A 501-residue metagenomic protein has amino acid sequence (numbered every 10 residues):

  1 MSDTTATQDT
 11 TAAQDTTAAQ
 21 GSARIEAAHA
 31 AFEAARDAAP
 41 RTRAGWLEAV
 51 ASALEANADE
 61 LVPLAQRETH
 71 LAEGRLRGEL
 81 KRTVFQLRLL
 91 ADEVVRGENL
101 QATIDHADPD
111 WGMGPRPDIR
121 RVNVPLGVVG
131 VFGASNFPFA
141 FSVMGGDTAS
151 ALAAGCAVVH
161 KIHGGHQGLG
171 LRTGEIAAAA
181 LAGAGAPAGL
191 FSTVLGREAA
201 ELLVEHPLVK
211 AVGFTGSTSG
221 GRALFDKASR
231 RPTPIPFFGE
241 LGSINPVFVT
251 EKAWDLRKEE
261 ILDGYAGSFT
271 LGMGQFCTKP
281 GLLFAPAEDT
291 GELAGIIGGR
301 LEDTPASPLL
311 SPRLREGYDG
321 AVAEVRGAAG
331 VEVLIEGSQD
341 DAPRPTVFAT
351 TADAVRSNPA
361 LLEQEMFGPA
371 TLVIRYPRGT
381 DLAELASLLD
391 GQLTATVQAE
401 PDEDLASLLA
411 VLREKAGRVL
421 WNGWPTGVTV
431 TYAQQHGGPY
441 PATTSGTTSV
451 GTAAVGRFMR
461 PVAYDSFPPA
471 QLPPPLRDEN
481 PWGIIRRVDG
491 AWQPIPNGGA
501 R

Functional and structural regions predicted by a protein language model:
M1-P117, G498-R501: N-terminal Rossmann-like NAD(P)+-binding subdomain of aldehyde/semialdehyde dehydrogenases
F32, R36, A51-A58, V62-A65 (+18 more regions): Structural signal for hydrophobic packing residues in well-ordered secondary-structure cores of soluble enzyme domains
T42, W46-L47, G155-L169, L190 (+8 more regions): Short loop-to-beta-strand entry elements in the cores of soluble alpha/beta enzymes
E55, N99-L262, A266-G267, F284-A287 (+2 more regions): Rossmann-like NAD(P) dinucleotide-binding subdomain of oxidoreductase/dehydrogenase enzymes
N136, G165, E198-A199, V209 (+11 more regions): Short, glycine-/Ser/Thr-/acidic-enriched flexible segments
D263, A285-L393: NAD(P)-dependent aldehyde/semialdehyde dehydrogenase
S338-P343, G379-L472, P494, G498: C-terminal core of ALDH-fold dehydrogenases
